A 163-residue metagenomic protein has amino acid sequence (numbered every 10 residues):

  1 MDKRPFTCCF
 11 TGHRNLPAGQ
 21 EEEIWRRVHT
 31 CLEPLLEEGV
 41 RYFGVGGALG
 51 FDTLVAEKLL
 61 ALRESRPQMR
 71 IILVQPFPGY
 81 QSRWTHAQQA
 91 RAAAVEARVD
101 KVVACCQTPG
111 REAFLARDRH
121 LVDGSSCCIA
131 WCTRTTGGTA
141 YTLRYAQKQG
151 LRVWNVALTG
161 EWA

Functional and structural regions predicted by a protein language model:
M1-A163: Acidic/glycine-enriched connector segments
